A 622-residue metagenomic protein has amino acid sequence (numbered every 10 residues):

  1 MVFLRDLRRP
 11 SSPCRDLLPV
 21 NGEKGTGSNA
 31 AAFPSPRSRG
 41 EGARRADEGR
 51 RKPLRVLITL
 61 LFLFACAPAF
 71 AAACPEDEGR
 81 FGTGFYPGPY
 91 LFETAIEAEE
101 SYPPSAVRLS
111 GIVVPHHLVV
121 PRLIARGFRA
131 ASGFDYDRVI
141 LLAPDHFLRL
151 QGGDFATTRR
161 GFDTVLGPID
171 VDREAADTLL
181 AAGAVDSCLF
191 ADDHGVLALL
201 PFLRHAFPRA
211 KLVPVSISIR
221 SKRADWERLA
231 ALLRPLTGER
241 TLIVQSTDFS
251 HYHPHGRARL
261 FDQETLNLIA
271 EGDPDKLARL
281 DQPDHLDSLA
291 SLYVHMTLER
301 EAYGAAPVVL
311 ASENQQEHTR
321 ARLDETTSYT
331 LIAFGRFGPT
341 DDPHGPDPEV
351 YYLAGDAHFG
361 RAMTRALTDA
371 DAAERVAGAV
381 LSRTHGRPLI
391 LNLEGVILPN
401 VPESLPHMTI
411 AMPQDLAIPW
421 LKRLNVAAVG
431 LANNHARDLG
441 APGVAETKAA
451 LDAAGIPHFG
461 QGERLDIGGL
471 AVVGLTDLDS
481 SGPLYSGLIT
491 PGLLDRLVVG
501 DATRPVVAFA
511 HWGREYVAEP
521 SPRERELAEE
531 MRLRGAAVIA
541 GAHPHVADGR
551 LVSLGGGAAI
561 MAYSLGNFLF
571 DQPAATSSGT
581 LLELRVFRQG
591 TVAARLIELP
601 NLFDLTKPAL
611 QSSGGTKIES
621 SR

Functional and structural regions predicted by a protein language model:
L4-S11, P34-P36, G49-P53: Intrinsically disordered, low-complexity segments enriched in serine/proline and basic residues
P13-K24: Extracellular/lumenal glycan-associated surfaces
G22-T26, R39-G42: Glycine-biased, low-complexity coil/linker segments
L57-P68: Bacterial N-terminal signal peptides
A72-E317, G549: Active-site histidine-anchored catalytic micro-motif
R240-I243, T247-A290, S328, G335-G345 (+1 more regions): Charged catalytic cores and adjacent phosphate/nucleic-acid-binding surfaces used for phosphate/nucleic-acid chemistry
A290-P339, L565, T580, L596: C-terminal functional extensions of proteins
P339-R622: Acidic, metal/ion-coordinating pockets
